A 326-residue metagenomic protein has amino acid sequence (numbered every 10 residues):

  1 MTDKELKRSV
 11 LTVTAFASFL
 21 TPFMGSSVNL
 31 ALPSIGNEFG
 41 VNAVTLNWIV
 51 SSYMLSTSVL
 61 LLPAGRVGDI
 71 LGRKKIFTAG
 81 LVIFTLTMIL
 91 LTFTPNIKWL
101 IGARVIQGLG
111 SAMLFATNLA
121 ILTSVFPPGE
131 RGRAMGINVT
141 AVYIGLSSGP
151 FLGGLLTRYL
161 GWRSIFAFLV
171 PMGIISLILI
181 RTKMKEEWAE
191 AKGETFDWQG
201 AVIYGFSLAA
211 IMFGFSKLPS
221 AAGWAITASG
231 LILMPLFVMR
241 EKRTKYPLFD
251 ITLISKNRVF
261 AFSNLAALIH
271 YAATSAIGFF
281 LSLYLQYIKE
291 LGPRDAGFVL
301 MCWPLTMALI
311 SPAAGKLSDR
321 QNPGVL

Functional and structural regions predicted by a protein language model:
M1-T182, C302, I310-L326: Transmembrane-helix bundle of Major Facilitator Superfamily
S9-L20, V28-L30, L160, A222-G223 (+1 more regions): 12-transmembrane solute porter fold
V44, Y204, R294: Rossmann-like NAD(H)/NADP(H) cofactor-binding core
R158-L265, H270: Hydrophobic transmembrane-helix bundles of small-molecule transporters
